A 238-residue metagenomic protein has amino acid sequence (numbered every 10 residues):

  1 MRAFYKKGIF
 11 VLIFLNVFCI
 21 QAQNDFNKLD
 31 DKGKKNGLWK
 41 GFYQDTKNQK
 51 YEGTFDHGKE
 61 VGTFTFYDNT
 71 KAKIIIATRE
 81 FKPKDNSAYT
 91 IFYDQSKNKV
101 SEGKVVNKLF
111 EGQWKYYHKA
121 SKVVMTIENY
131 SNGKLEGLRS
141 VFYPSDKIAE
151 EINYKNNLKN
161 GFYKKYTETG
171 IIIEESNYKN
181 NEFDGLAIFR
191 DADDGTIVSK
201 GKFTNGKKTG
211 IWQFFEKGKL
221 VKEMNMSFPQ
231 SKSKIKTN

Functional and structural regions predicted by a protein language model:
M1-F26: Bacterial Sec-dependent N-terminal signal peptides
I20-N238: Glycine/tyrosine- and acidic-biased, solvent-exposed loop/turn segments at the edges of beta-strands
